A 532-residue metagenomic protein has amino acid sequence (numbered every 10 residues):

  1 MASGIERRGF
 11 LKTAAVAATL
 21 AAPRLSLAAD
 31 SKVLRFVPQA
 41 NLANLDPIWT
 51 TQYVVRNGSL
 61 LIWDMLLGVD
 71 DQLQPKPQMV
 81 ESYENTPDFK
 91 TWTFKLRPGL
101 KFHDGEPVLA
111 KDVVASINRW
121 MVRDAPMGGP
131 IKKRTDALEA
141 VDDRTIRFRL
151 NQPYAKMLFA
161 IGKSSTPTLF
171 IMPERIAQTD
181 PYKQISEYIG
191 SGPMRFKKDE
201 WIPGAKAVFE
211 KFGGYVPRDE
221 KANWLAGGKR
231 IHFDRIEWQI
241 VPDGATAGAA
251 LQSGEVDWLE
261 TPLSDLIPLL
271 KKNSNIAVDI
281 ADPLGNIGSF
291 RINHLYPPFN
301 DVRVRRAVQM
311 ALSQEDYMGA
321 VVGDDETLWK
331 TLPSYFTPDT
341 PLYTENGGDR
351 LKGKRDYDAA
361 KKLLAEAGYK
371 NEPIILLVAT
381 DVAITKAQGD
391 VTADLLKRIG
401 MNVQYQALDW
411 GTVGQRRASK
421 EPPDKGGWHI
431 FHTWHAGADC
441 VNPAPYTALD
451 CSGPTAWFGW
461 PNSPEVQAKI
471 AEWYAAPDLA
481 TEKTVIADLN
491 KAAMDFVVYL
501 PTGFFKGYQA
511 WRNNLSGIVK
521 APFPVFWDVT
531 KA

Functional and structural regions predicted by a protein language model:
V37-P87, N118, I189: N-terminal lobe/hinge region of extracytoplasmic solute-binding protein
E81-P126, V141, R147-R149, M157 (+2 more regions): Aromatic- and charge-enriched surface segment that lines or borders ligand/interaction sites
K90, L351-G353, Q404-Q415, P443-N513 (+1 more regions): Extracytoplasmic/peripheral linker and loop segments enriched in polar/acidic and small residues with frequent Thr/Pro
K95, G129-A177, P181-I202: Surface-exposed binding/hinge segments that line and control ligand-binding clefts or catalytic entry sites
G105, L395-D450, V485: Periplasmic binding protein-like
M194-R195, T327-E366, T380-A387: Structural transition elements
P217-L269, N402: Ligand-site clamp/hinge motif
L269, L295, F299-T340, A387-Q388 (+1 more regions): Periplasmic-binding protein-like
